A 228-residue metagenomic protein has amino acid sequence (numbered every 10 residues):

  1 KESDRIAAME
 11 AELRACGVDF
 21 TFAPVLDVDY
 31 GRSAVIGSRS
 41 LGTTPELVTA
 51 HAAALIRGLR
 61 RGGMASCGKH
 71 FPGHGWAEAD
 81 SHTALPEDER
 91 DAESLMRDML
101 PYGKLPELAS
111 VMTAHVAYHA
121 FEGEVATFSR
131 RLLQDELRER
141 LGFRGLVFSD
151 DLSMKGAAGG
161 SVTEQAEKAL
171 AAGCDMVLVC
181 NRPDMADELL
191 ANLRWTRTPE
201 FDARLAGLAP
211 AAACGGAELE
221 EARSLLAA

Functional and structural regions predicted by a protein language model:
K1-E12, T43-H51, E93-M96: Glycine-rich anion/phosphate-binding loops
M9-T21: Acidic-leg catalytic submotif of subtilisin-like serine proteases
D19-V25, G173-V177: Divalent metal-dependent hydrolysis catalytic cores, especially in the metallo-beta-lactamase
L26-V35: Short, conserved phosphate-binding/catalytic loop or strand-edge motifs used in phosphoryl-/nucleotidyl-transfer
G37-E46, A84-A92: Flexible, glycine/proline-enriched loop segments at strand-loop-helix junctions that form or flank small-ligand binding
A53-A206, P210, C214: Second-shell residues forming the walls of enzyme active-site clefts
L219-A228: C-terminal extensions of enzymes
